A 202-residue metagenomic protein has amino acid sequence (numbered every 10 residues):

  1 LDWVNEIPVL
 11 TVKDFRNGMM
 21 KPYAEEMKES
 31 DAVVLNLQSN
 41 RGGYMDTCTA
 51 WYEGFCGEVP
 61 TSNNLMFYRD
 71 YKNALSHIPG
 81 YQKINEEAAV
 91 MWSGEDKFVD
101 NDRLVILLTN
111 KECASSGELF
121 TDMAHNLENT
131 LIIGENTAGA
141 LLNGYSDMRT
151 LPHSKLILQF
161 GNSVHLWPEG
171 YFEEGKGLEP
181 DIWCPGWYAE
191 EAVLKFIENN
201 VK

Functional and structural regions predicted by a protein language model:
L1-R149: Cleft-lining beta-strand/loop regions that shape enzyme active-site pockets
D14, N162, C184-G186: Non-catalytic surface loops within mature trypsin-like serine protease
C48, E53-C56, L75-S76, P152-H153 (+3 more regions): Alpha-helix boundary/interfacial micro-motifs
I132-I182: BRCT (BRCA1 C-terminal) domain core and associated BRCT-interaction motifs
E174-K202: Low-complexity, Gly/Ser/Thr/Pro-rich intrinsically disordered linker/tail segments
